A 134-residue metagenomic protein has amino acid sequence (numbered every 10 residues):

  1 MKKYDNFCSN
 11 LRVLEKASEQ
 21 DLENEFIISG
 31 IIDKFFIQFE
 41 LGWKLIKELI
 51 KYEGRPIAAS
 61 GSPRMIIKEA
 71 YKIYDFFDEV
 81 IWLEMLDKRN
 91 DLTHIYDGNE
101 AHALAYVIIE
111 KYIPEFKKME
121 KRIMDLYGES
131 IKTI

Functional and structural regions predicted by a protein language model:
M1-I134: Solvent-exposed interaction patches of small proteins and small membrane subunits
